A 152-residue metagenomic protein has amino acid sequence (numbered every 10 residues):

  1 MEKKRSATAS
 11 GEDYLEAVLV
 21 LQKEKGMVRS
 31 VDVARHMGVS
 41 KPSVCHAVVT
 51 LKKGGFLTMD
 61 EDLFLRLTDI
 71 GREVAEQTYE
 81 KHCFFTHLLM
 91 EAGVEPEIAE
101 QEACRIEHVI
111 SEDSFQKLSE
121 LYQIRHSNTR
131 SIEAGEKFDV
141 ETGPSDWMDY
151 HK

Functional and structural regions predicted by a protein language model:
R5-V39: N-terminal helix-turn-helix DNA-binding core of bacterial DNA-binding proteins
R35, K52-K53: Alpha-helical residues within the helix-turn-helix
P42, E97: Key DNA-contact positions within bacterial/archaeal DNA-binding proteins
L63-K81: Basic, amphipathic "hinge/linker" alpha-helix immediately C-terminal to the N-terminal HTH DNA-binding motif
E107-K152: C-terminal regulatory/oligomerization modules of transcriptional regulators
